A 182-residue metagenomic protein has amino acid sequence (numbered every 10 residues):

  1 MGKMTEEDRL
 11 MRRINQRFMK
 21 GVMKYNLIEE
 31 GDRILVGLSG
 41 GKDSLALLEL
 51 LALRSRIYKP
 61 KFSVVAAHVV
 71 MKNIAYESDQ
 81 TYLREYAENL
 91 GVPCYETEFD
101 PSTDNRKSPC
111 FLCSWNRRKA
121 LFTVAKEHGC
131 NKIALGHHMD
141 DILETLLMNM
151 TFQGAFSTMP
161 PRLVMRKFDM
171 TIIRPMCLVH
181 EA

Functional and structural regions predicted by a protein language model:
G2-M148, F152-P161: ATP-dependent adenylation/nucleotidyltransferase module used to activate substrates
M148, E181-A182: Conserved, surface-exposed functional patches that form binding/active-site neighborhoods
T158-E181: Short, flexible loop segments at boundaries between secondary-structure elements
